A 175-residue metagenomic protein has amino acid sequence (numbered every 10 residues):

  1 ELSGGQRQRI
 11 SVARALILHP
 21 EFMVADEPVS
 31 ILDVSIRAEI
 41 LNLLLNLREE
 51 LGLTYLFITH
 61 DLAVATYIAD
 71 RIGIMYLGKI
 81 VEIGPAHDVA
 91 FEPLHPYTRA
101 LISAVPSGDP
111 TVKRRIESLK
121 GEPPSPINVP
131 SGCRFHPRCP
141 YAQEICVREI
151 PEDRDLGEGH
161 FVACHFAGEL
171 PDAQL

Functional and structural regions predicted by a protein language model:
E1-L2, Q6: Conserved ABC ATPase signature
Q8, L53, P171-L175: A short, terminal or domain-edge coil/loop segment
I17-E21: A short, proline-enriched helix->beta-strand linker immediately N-terminal to the Walker B motif in ABC-type P-loop
V24, P28, L32, I36-R114: P-loop NTP-binding/switch modules centered on Walker-like glycine-rich loops
P85-L175: Charged, flexible cofactor/metal-binding loops and thiol motifs
